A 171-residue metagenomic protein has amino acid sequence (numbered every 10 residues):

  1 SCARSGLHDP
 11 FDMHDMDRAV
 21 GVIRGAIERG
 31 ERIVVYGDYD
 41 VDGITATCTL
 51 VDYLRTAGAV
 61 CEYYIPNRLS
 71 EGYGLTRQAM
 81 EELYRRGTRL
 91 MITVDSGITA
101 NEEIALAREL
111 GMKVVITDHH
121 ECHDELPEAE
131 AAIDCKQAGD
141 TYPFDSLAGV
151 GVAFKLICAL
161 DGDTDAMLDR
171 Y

Functional and structural regions predicted by a protein language model:
S1-Y171: Replace "Mg2+/Mn2+-dependent" with "divalent metal-dependent
